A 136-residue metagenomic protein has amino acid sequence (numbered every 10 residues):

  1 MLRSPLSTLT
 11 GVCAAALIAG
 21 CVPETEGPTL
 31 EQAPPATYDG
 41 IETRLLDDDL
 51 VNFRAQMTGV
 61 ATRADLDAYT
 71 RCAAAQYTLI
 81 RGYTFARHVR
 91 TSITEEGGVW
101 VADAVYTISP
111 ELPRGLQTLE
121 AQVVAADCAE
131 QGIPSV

Functional and structural regions predicted by a protein language model:
M1-T10: Bacterial N-terminal signal peptides that target proteins for export
L17-G20: C-terminal motif of bacterial Sec signal peptides marking the signal peptidase cleavage site
V22-T25: Bacterial signal peptide processing site
T29-D48: Post-signal peptide N-terminal segment of mature Sec-exported envelope proteins
L46-V60: Acidic/histidine-rich, surface-exposed loop or edge segments in extracytoplasmic proteins
Q56-E96: Mature extracytoplasmic domains of secretory-pathway proteins
G97-D103: A short, glycine/Asx- and small/polar-enriched loop/turn that sits immediately N-terminal to a beta-strand
Y106-V136: C-terminal partner/receptor-binding element of secreted or periplasmic proteins
